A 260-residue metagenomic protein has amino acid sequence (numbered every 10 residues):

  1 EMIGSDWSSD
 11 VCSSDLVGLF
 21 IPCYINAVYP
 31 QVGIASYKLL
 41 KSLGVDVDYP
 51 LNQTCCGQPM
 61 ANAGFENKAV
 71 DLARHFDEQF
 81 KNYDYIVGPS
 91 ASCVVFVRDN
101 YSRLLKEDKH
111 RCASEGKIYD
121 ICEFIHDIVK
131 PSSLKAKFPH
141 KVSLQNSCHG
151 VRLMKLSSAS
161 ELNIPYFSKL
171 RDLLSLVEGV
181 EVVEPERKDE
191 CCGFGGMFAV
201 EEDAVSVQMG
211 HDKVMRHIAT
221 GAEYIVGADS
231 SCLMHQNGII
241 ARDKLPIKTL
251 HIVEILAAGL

Functional and structural regions predicted by a protein language model:
E1-C12: Single conserved hydrophobic/aromatic residue that forms the stacking wall/gate of nucleotide- or nucleobase-binding
S9, L16, P131-L134: Glycine-/acidic-rich phosphate or pyrophosphate-binding loops and their flanking alpha/beta elements
L16-C112, V151-P165, D172-L174, V183-L260: Cofactor-cradling patches in redox/metallo enzymes
F20-P22, I121, Q145-S147: Short hydrophobic segments within beta-strands
L72, F76, R103-K117, I121-F138: Extracytoplasmic substrate-binding proteins
V129-V177: Basic- and aromatic-lined ligand-binding clefts that recognize polyanionic substrates
F138, G179, V183-E186: A structural motif
